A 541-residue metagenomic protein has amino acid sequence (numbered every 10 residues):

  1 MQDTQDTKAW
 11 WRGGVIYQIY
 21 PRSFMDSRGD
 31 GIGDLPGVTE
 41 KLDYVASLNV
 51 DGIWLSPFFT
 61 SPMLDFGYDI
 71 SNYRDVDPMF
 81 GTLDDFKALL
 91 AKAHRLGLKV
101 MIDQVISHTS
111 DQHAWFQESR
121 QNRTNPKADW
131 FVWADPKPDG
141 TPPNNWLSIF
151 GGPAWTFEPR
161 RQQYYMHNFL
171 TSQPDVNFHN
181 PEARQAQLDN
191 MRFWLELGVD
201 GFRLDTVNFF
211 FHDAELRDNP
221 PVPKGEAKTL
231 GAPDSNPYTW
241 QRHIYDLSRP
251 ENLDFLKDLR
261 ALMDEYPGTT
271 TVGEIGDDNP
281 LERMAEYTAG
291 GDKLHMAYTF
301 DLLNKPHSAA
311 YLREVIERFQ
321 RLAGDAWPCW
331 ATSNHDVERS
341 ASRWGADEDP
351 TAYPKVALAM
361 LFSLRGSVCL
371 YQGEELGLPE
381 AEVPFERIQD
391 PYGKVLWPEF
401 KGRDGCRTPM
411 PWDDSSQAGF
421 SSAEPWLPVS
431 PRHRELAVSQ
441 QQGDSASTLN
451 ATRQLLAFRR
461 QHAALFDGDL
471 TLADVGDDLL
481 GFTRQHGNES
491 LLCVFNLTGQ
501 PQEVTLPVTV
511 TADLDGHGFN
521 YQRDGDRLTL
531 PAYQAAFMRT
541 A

Functional and structural regions predicted by a protein language model:
Q2-R192, E196, F209-D278, M410: Acidic/aromatic-lined carbohydrate-recognition and catalytic surfaces of CAZymes acting on diverse glycans
W10-G13, E215-P250, D254-Y266, D277 (+6 more regions): Loop/helix patches that line or flank the sugar-binding groove of alpha-linked glycan CAZymes
I53, F202-L204: Hydrophobic residues within beta-strands of alpha/beta enzymes
M101-I102, R203, V272, A331-T332 (+2 more regions): Generic enzyme active-site microenvironment
E282-M284: Catalytic cores of alpha/beta
P501-G518: Beta-strand-rich binding/interaction modules
D524-A541: C-terminal beta-strand-rich structural cap/linker in extracellular carbohydrate-active enzymes
